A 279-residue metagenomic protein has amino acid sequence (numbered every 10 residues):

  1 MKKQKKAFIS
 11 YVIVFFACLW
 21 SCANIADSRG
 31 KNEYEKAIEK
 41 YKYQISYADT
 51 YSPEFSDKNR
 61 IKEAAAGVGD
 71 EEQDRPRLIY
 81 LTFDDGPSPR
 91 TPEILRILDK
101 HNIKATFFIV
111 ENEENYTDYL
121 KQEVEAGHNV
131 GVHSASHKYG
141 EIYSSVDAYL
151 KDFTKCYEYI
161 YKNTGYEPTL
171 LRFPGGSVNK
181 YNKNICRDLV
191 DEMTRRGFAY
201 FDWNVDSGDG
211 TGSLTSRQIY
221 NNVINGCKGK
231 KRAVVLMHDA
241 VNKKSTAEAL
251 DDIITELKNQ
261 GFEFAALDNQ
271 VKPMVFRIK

Functional and structural regions predicted by a protein language model:
M1-I79, R96-A105, K230-K279: Terminal accessory/targeting
Y43-A148, D152-E167, E256, K272: Active-site beta->alpha N-cap acidic-glycine motif
N115, Y139-L236, A240-K258, F262-E263 (+2 more regions): Catalytic domains of cell-wall/extracellular-matrix polysaccharide-remodeling enzymes, centered on de-N-acetylation
